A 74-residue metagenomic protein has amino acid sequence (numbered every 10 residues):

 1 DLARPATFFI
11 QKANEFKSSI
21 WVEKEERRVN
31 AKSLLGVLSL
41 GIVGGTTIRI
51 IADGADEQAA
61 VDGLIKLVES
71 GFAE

Functional and structural regions predicted by a protein language model:
D1-A31, L35, S39-V43, E74: Compact, glycine-rich, soluble single-domain proteins
G41-E74: C-terminal structural segments of small proteins and small subunits
